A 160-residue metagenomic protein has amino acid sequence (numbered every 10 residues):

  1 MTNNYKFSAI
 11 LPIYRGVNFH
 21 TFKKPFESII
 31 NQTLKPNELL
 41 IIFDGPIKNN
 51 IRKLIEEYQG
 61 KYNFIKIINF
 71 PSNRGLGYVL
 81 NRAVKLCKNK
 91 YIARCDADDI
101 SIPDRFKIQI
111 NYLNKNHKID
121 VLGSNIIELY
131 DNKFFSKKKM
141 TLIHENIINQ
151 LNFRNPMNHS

Functional and structural regions predicted by a protein language model:
M1-S160: Nucleotide-sugar donor-binding/catalytic module of glycosyltransferases that assemble extracellular/cell-envelope
